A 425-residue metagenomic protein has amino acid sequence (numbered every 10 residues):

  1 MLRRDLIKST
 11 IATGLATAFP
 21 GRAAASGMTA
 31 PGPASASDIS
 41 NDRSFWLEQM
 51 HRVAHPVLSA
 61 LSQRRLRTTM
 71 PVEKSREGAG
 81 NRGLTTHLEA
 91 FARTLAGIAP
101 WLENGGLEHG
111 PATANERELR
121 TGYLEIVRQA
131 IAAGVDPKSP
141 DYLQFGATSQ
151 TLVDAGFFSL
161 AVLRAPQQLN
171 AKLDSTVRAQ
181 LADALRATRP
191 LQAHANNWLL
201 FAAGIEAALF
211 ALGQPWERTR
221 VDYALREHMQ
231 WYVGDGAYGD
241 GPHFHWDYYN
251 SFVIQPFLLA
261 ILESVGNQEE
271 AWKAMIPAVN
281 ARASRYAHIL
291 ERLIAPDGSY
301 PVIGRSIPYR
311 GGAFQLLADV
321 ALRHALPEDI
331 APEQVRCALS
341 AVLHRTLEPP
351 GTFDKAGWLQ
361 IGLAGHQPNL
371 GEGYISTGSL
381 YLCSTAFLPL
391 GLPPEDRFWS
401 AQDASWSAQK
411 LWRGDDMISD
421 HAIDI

Functional and structural regions predicted by a protein language model:
M1-G14: N-terminal secretory signal peptides and thylakoid transit peptides that target proteins across membranes
A23-A25, A36: Boundary at the C-terminal end of the N-terminal hydrophobic targeting segment
A30-E89, P100, E125-A130: Low-complexity, Ser/Thr/Pro/Gly-enriched N-terminal "stalk/linker" regions
P56-S75, G83, P140, V342-I425: CBM-like carbohydrate-recognition segments
A99, R120-N280, R292-A318, H324: Aromatic-lined, polymer-binding surfaces characteristic of secreted/periplasmic polysaccharide-degrading enzymes
N104-V127: Beta-propeller domains
A274, A278-E372, F398-D415: Non-catalytic carbohydrate-binding regions of carbohydrate-active enzymes
